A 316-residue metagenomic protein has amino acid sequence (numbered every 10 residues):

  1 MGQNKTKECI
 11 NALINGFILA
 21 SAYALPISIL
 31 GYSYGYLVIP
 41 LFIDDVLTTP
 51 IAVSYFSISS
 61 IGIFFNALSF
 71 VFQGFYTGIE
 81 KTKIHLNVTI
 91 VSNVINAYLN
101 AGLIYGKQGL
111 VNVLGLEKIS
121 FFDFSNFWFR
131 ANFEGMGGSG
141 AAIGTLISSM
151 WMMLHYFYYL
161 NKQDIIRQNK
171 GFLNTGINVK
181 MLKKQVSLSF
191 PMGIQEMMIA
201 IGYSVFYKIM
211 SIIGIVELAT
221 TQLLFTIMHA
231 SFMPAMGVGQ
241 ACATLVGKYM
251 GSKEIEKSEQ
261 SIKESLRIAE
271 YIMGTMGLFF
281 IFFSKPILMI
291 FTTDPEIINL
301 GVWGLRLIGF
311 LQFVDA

Functional and structural regions predicted by a protein language model:
M1-Y32, N66-H85, Y207, T220-S284 (+1 more regions): Small-residue-rich hydrophobic transmembrane alpha-helices
A20, S59, H85, T89 (+9 more regions): Residue-level signature of transmembrane alpha-helical cores of multipass secondary-active transporters and flippases
P26-V53, S57, K107, K118 (+3 more regions): Short membrane-interface helical motifs at transmembrane helix boundaries in multi-pass membrane transporters
L30, V46-F72, I227-H229, P295-A316: Alpha-helical transmembrane segments of multi-pass membrane proteins
I39-V46, I104-Y105, R130-N132, M136 (+4 more regions): Helix-terminus/linker motif at the lipid-water interface of multi-pass membrane proteins
S59-T77, H85-N96, A141-Y156, M236-G239 (+1 more regions): Short runs within selected transmembrane alpha-helices of multi-pass transporters and secretion channels
N93-M153, S284, N299: Membrane-interface helix-loop junctions in multi-pass transport and translocation proteins
E117-F129, T145, L154-I199: Interhelical loop/hinge segments that connect adjacent transmembrane helices in multipass membrane
